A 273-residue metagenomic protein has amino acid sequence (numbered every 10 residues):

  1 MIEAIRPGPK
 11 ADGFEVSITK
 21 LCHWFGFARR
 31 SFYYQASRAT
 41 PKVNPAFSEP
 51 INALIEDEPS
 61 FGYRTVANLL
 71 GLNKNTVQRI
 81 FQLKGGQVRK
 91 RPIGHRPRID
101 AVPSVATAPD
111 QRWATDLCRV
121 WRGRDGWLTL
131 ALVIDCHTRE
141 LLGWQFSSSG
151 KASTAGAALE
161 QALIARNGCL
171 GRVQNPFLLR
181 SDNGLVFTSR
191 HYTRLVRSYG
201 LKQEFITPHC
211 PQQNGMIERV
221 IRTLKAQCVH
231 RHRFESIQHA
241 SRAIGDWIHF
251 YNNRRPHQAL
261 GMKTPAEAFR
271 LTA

Functional and structural regions predicted by a protein language model:
M1-A273: Charged DNA-binding/catalytic regions of mobile-element recombinases
